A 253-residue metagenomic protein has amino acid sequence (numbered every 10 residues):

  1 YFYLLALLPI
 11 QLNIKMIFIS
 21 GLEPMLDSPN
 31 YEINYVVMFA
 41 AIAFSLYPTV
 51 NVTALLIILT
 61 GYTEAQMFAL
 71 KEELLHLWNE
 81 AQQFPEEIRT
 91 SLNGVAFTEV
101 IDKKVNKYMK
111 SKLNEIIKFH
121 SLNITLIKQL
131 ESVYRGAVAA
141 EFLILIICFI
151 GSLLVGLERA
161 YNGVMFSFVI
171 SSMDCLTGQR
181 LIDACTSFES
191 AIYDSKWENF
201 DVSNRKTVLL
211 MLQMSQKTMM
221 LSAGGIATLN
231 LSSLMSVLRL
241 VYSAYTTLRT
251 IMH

Functional and structural regions predicted by a protein language model:
Y1-H253: Membrane-embedded alpha-helical segments and the immediately adjacent membrane-proximal loops of multi-pass integral
